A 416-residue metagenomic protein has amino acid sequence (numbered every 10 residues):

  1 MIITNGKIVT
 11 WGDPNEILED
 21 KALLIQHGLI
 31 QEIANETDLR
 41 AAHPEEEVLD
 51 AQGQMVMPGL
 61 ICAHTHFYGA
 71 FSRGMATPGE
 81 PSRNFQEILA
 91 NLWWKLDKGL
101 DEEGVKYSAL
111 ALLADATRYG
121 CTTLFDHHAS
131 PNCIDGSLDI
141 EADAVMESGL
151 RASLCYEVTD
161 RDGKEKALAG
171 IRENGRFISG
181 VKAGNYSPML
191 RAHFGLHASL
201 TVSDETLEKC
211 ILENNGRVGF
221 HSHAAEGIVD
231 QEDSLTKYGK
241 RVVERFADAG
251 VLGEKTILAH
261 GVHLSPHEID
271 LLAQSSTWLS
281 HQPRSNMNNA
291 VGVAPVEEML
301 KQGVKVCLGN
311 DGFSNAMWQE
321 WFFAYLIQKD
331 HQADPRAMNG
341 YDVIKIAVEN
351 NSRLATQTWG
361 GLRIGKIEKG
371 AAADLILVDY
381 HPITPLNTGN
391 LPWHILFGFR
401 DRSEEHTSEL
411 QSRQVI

Functional and structural regions predicted by a protein language model:
M1-A42, Q54-M55: N-terminal metal-binding scaffold of metallo-dependent hydrolase/deaminase domains
M1-N5, R40-E87, E103, L110 (+1 more regions): Replace "His-x-His-based motif
G6, L23, G28, G53 (+15 more regions): Divalent metal-coordination and catalytic microenvironments
F71-V105, D162-G163, G175, I228-K255 (+2 more regions): Active-site gating loops and adjacent loop-to-helix segments of metal-dependent hydrolytic enzymes
M75-H127, N132-L150, E173-Y186: Alpha-helical scaffold segments that flank or form the walls of functional sites
H128-V262: Metal-coordinating catalytic core of metallo-dependent amide/deamination hydrolases
V251-I383, L396: Active-site-adjacent C-terminal substructures of enzyme catalytic domains
A372-S408, S412: C-terminal cap of metal-dependent C-N hydrolases
